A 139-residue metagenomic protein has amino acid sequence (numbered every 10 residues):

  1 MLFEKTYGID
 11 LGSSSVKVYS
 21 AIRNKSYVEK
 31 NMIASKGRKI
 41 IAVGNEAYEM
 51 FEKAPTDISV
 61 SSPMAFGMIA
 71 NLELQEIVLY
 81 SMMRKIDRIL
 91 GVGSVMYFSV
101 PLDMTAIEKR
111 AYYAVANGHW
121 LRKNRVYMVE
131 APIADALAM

Functional and structural regions predicted by a protein language model:
M1-S13, K17-M139: Nucleotide/phosphate-binding catalytic cleft detector across ATP-hydrolyzing and phosphate-transferring enzymes
